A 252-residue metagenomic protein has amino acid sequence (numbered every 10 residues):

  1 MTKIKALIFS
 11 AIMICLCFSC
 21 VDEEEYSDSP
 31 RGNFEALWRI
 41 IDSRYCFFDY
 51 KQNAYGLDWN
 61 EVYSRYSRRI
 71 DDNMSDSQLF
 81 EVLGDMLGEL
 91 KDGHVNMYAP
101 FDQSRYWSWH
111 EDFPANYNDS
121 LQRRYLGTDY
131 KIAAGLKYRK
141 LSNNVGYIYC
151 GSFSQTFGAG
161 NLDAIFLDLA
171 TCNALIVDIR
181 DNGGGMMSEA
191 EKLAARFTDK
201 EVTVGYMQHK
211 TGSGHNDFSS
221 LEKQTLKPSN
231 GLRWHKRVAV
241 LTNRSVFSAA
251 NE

Functional and structural regions predicted by a protein language model:
M1-S27: Bacterial Sec-dependent N-terminal signal peptides
S19-Q224, R237: Flexible, low-complexity junctional segments that flank or bridge functional domains
G231-W234: Short, conserved loop/helix-junction motifs that constitute active-site signature segments in enzyme catalytic cores
N243: Cofactor-binding loop segments of dinucleotide-utilizing enzymes, especially the Rossmann-like FAD- and NAD(P)+-binding
F247-S248: Short beta-strands and strand-coil junctions in structured, solvent-facing domains, enriched
